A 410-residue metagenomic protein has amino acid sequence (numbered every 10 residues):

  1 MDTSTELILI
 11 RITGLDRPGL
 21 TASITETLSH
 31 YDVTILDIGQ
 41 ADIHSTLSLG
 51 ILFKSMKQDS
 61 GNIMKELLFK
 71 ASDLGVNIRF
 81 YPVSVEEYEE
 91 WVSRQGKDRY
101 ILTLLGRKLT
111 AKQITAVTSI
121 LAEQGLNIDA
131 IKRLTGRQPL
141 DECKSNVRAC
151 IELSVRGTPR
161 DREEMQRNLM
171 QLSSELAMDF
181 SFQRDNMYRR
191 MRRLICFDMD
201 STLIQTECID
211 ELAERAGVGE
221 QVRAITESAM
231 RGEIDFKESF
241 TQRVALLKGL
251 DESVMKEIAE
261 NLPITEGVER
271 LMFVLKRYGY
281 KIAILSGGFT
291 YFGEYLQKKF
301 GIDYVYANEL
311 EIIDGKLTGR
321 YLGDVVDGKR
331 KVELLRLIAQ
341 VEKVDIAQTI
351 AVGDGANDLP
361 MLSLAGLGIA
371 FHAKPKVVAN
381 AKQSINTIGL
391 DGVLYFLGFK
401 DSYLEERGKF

Functional and structural regions predicted by a protein language model:
M1-R192: A conserved regulatory-domain signal marking ACT and ACT-like small-molecule sensing domains and adjacent regulatory
L20, Q113, L203-T206, D358-M361: Short glycine/serine/threonine-rich phosphate/pyrophosphate-binding segments that cradle anionic phosphate groups
A22, E26, K65, F69 (+13 more regions): Solvent-exposed alpha-helical segments within well-ordered globular domains of core cellular machineries
E87-G96, F182-R193, T226-E252, K316 (+1 more regions): Long, charged amphipathic helices and adjacent flexible linkers at domain junctions
L105-R107, C196-D198, L285, V352: Short hydrophobic segments within beta-strands
M187-K237: Active-site neighborhood of HAD-like aspartate-dependent phosphohydrolases
G249-F410: C-terminal cap/substrate-recognition subdomain and adjoining C-terminal extension of metal-dependent phosphatase-like
